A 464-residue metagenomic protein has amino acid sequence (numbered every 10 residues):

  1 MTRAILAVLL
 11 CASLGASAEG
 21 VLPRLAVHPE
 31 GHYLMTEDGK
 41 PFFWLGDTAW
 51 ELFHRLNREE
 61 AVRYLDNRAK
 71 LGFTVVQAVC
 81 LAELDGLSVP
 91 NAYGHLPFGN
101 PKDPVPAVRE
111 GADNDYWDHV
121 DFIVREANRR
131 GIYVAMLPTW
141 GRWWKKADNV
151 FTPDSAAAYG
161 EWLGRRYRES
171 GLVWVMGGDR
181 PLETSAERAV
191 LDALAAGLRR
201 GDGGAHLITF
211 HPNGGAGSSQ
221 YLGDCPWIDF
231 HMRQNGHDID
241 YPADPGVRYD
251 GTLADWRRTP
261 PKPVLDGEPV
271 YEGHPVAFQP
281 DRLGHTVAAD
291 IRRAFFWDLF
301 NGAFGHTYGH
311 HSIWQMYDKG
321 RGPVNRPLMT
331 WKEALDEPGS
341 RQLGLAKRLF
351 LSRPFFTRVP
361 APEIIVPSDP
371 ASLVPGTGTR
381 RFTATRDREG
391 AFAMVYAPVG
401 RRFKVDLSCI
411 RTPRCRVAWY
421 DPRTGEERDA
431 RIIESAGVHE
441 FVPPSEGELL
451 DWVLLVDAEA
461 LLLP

Functional and structural regions predicted by a protein language model:
M1-A7: Sec-dependent signal peptide recognition, specifically the positively charged N-region followed immediately by
V8-S17: Hydrophobic h-region of N-terminal signal peptides that target proteins for export in Gram-negative bacteria
E19, P263, Y271-H274, V287-R431 (+1 more regions): Aromatic- and carboxylate-lined catalytic core of secreted/periplasmic carbohydrate-active enzymes
L22, V27-P242: Active-site mouth of glycoside hydrolases
L25-H28, E434, G447: Short solvent-exposed loop/turn micro-motifs enriched in small/polar/acidic residues
G46-W50, I410-R411, E434-A436: A short, sequence-level motif marking secondary-structure junctions
R165, L172, G178-M316, R321-E333: Extracellular glycoside hydrolase catalytic/binding regions
